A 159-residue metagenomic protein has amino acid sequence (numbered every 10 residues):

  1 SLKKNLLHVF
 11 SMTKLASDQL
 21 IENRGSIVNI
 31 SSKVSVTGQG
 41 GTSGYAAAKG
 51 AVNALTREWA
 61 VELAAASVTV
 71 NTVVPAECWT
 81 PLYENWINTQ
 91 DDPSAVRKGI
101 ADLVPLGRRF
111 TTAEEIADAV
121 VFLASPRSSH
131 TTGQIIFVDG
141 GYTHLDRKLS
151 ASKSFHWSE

Functional and structural regions predicted by a protein language model:
T13, A48, T56: Active-site helix of classical SDR
D18, V61-A65, S129: Alpha-helical segment proximal to the catalytic Tyr-Lys
R24, T37-S43, A65, R108 (+1 more regions): Active-site loop immediately N-terminal to the catalytic Tyr-X3-Lys motif of short-chain dehydrogenase/reductase
S32: Residue(s) in the substrate-gating loop at a strand-loop-helix junction that position the organic substrate next
T37, V120, T132-E159: Short C-terminal tail/terminal secondary-structure segment of NAD(P)H-dependent dehydrogenase/reductase domains
G38-A46, E58, W86, S150: Active-site loop-to-helix junction immediately N-terminal to the catalytic Tyr of the SDR YXXXK motif in Rossmann-fold
T72, S94-R127, T131, V138-G140: C-terminal helical subdomain
